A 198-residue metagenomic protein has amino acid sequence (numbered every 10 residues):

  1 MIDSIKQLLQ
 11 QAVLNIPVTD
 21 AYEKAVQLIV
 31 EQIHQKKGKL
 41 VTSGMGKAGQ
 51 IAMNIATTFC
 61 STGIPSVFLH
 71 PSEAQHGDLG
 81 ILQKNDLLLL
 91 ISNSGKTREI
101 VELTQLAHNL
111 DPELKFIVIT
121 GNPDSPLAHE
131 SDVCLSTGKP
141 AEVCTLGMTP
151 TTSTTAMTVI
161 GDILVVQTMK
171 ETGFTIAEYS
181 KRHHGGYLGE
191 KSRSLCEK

Functional and structural regions predicted by a protein language model:
M1, P17, A21, K47 (+3 more regions): Catalytic cores of large soluble enzymes that bind and process phosphate-bearing ligands
M1-Q35: An N-terminal, well-structured beta->alpha segment
P17-Y22, H70, T172-I176, L195: General structural signal for secondary-structure boundaries
V30, K39-T172: Glycine-rich phosphate-binding loops that contact phosphosugars or nucleotide phosphates
E31-H34, G38-V41, M45, G185-K198: Glycine-rich phosphate/diphosphate-binding loops and the adjacent beta-loop-alpha structural elements that coordinate
P126-H129, V143, K170-K198: Internal, active-site/partner-interface "lid" segment
